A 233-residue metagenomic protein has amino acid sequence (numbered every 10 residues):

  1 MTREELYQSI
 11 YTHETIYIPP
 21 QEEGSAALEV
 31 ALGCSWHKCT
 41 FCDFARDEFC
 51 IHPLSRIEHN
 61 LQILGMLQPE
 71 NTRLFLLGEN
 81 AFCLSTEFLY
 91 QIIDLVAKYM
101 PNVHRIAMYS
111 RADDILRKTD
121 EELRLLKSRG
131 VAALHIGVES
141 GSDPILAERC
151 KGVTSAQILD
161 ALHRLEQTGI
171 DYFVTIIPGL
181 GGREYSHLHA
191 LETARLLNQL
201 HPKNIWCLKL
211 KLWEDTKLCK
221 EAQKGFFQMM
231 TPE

Functional and structural regions predicted by a protein language model:
M1-E22, N198, K203-E233: Auxiliary Fe-S-binding modules of radical SAM enzymes
H13-R56: Canonical Radical SAM [4Fe-4S] cluster-binding loop centered on the CxxxCxxC motif and its immediate flanking residues
K38, D43, G130, G169 (+1 more regions): Conserved functional loop/turn residues at catalytic and ligand-binding sites
C42-F44, L146-E148, K217-Q223: Short acidic, glycine/proline-rich loop/turn micro-motifs
D47, E79, E139, P202 (+1 more regions): Flexible loop residues that form catalytic and substrate-binding hotspots at small-molecule/glycan-binding clefts
F49-H52, R56, L84, F88 (+3 more regions): Alpha-helix N-cap and loop-to-helix initiation/capping positions
M66-Q167: Conserved SAM/AdoMet-binding glycine-rich loop
A133, A156-K217: Conserved C-terminal portion of the radical SAM core fold that forms the substrate/S-adenosylmethionine-binding
